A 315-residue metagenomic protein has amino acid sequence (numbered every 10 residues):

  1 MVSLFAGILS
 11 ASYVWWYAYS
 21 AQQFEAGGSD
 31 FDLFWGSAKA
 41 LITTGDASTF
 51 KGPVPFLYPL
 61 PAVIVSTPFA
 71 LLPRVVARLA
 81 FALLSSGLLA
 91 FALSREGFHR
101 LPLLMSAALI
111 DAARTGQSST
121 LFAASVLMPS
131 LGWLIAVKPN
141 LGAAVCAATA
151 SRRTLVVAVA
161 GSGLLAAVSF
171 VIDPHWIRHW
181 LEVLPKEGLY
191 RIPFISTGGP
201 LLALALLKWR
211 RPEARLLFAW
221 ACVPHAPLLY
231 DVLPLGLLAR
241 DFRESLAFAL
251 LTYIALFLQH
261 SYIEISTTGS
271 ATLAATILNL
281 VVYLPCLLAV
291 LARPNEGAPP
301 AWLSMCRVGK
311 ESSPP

Functional and structural regions predicted by a protein language model:
M1-M128, T149-P315: Primarily membrane-embedded glycan-assembly and transfer machineries that use lipid-linked glycans
L127-R152: Voltage-sensor/pore transmembrane module of 6-TM cation channels
